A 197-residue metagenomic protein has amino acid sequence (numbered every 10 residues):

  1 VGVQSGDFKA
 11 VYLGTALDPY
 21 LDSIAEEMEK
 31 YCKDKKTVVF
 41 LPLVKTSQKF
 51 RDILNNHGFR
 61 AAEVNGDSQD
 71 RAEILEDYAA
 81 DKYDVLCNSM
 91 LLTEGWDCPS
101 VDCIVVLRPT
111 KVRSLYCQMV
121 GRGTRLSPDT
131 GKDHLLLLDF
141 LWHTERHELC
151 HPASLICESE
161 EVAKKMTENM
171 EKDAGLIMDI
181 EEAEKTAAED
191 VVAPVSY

Functional and structural regions predicted by a protein language model:
V1-V38: Conserved interdomain linker/interface between the two RecA-like ATPase lobes of SF2 helicase motors
Y20-E27, T46, E73-I74, L91: Well-ordered alpha-helical segments embedded in enzymatic catalytic cores
Y20-S23, E29, R146-Y197: Long, largely alpha-helical accessory region at the distal end of helicase-like NTP-driven motors
E26-Y31, I53, D77, R122 (+1 more regions): A generic secondary-structure signal
E29-T37, H57-R60, P99-D102: Short, surface-exposed connector motifs at secondary-structure boundaries
K35-V39, Y83-L86: Generic beta-sheet signal
P42-N65, E73: Conserved helicase motor "Helicase C" RecA-like lobe of SF1/SF2 P-loop NTPases
R60, G66-V162: Conserved RecA-like P-loop NTPase helicase motor core
